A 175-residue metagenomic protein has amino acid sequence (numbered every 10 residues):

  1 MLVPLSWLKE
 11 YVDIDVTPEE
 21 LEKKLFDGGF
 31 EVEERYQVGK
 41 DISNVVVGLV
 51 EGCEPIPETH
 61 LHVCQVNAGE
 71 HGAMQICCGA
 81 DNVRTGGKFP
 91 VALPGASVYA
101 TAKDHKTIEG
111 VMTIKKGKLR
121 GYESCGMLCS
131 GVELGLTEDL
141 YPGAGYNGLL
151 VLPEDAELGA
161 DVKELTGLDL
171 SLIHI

Functional and structural regions predicted by a protein language model:
M1-L172: Phosphate-backbone binding interfaces of nucleic-acid-interacting proteins
I175: Calmodulin-binding IQ motif helices
